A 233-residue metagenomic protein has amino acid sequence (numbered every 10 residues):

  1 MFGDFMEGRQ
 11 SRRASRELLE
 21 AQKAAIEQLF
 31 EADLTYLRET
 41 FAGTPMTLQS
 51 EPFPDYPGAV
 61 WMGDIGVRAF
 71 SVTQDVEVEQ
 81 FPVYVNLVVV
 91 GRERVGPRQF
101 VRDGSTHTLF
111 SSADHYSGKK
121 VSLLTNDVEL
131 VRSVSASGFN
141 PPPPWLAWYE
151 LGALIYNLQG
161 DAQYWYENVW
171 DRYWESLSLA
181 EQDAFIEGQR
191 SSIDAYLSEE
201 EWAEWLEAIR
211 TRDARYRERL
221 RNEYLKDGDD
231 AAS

Functional and structural regions predicted by a protein language model:
F2-S233: Polar/charged low-complexity regulatory segments
